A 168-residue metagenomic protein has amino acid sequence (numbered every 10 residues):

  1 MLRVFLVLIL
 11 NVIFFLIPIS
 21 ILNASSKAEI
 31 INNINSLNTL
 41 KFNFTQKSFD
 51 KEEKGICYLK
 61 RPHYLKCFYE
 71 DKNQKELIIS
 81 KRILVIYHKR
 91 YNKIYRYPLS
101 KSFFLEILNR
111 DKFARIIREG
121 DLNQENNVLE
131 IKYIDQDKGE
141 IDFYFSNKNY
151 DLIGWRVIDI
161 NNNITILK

Functional and structural regions predicted by a protein language model:
M1-V4: Positively charged n-region of N-terminal signal peptides that target proteins for export
V7-P18: Bacterial N-terminal signal peptides
L22-A28: Boundary at the C-terminal end of the N-terminal hydrophobic targeting segment
N32-E52: A short, Trp-centered hydrophobic/proline-enriched beta-strand micro-motif
F44, L65-Y69, L84-Y87, I131 (+1 more regions): Short hydrophobic/aromatic-rich beta-strand segments that constitute the beta-sheet cores of beta-sandwich/beta-barrel
C57-E106, T165: An acidic-aromatic
R90-V128: Flexible, surface-exposed loop/linker segments and immediately adjacent secondary-structure boundaries
F113-K168: Gly/Pro-enriched, hydrophobic low-complexity segments that function as extracytoplasmic propeptides/linkers
